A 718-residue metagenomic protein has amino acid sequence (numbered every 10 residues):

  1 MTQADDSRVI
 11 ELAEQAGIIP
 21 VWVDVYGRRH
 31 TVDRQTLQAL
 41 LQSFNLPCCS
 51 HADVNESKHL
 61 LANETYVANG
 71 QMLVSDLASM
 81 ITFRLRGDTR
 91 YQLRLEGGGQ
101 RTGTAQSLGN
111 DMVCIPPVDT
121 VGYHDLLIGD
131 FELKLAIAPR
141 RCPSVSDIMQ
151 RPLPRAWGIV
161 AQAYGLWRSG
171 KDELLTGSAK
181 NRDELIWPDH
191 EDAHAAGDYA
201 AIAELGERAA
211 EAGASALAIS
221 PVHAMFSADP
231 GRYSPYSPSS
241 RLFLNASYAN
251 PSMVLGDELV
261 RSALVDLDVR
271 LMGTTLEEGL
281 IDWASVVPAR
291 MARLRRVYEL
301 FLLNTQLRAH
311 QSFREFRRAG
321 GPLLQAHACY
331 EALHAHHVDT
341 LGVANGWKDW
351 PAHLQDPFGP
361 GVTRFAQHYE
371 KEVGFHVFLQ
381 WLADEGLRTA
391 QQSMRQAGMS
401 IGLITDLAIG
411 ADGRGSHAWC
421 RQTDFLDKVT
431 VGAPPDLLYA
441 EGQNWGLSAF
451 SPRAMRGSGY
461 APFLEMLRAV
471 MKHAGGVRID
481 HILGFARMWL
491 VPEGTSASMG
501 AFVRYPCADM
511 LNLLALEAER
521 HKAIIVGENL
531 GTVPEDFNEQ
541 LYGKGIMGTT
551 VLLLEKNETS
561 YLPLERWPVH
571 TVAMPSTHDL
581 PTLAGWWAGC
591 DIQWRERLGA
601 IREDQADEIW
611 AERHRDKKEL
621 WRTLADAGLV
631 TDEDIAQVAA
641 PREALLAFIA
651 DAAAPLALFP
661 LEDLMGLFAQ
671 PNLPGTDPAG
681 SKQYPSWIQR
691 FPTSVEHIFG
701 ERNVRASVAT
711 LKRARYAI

Functional and structural regions predicted by a protein language model:
M1-P47: Basic helix-extension-helix modules of the SAP/HeH family
I19, S215, S400-G402, G476 (+2 more regions): Residue-level detector of anion-binding/catalytic polar loops
Q42-N55, H59-A78, T82, D88 (+3 more regions): Acidic/aromatic-lined carbohydrate-recognition and catalytic surfaces of CAZymes acting on diverse glycans
T82, A228-D384, G410-L656, E662-L664 (+2 more regions): Alpha-amylase-like alpha-glycosidases and glucanotransferases acting on alpha-linked glucans and related
E211, L354, D626, R713-I718: Domain-scale activation on soluble regions of proteins
G666-I718: Structured C-terminal cap/extension of enzyme domains
